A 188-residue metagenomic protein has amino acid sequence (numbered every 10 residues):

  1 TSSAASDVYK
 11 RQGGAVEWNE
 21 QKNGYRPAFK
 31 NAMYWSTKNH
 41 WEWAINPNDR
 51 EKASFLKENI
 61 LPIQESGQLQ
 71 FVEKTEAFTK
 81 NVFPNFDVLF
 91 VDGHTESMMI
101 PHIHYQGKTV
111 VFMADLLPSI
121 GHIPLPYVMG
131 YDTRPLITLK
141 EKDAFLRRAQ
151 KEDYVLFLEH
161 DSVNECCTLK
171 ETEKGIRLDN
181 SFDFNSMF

Functional and structural regions predicted by a protein language model:
T1-Y9: Single conserved hydrophobic/aromatic residue that forms the stacking wall/gate of nucleotide- or nucleobase-binding
A4, F29-K30, T172: Short, structured coil segments at secondary-structure junctions
K10, E42-W43, P118: Active-site micro-motifs of SAM-dependent methyltransferase domains
G13-G24, T168-L169: Metal-dependent catalytic neighborhoods of phosphoester/phosphodiester hydrolases
G14-E17, D87-P101: Active-site glycine- and acidic-residue-rich loops that bind and position anionic ligands or nucleotide-like cofactors
N19-F90, I137-D153: Metallo-beta-lactamase
N85-D92, V110-D115: Active-site-proximal beta-strand elements of phosphoester/diester hydrolases
M98, H104-F188: Cap/insert and terminal regions of metallo-dependent hydrolase folds
